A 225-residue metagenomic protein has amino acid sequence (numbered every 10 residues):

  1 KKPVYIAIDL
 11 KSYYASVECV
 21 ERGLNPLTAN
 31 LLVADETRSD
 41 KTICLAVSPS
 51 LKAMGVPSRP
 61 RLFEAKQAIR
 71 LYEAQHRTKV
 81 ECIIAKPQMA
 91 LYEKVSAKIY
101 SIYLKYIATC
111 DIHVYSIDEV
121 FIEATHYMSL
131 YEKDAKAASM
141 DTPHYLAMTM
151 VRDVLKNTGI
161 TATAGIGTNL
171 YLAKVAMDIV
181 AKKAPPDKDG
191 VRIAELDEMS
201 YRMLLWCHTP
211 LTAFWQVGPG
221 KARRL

Functional and structural regions predicted by a protein language model:
K1-S129: Residues that scaffold, gate, or flank divalent-cation-dependent active/transport sites
D9, D118, A164, W206-L225: Helix-hairpin-helix
E18, M150, K221: Eukaryotic intrinsically disordered and solvent-exposed regulatory patches
K86-A90, Y131-T142, L205-F214: Flexible, glycine/proline-enriched loop segments at strand-loop-helix junctions that form or flank small-ligand binding
F121-V151: Catalytic palm subdomain of template-directed nucleic-acid polymerases, centered on the conserved carboxylate motif
A124-H126, I166-T168, P219: Short, structured patches in soluble enzyme cores that scaffold and shape functional sites
T125, L172, A222-L225: Short hydrophobic alpha-helical segments that form membrane-spanning helices or hydrophobic packing faces of helical
T142-A213: Long, highly charged, low-complexity intrinsically disordered interaction regions that mediate electrostatic DNA/RNA
